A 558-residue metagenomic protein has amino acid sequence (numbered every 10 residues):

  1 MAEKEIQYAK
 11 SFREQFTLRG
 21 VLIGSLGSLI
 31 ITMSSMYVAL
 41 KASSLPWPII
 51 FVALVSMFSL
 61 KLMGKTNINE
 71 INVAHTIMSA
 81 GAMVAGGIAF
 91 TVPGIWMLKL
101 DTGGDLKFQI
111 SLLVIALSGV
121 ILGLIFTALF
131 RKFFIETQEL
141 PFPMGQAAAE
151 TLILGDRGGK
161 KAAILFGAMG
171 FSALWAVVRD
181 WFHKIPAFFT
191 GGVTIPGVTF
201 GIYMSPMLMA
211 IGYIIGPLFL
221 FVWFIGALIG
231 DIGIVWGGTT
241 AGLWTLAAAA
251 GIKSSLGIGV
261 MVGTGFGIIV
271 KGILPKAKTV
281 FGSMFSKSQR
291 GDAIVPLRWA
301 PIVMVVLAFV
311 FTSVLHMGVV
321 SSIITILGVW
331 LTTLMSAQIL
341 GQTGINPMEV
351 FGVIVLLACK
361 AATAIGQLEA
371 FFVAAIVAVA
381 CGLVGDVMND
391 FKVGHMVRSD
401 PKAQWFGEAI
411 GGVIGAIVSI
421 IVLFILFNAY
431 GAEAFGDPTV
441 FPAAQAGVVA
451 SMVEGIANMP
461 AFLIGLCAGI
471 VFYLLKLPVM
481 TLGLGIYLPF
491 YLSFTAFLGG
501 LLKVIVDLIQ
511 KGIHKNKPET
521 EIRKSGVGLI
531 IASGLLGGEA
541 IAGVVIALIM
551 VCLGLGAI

Functional and structural regions predicted by a protein language model:
M1-I558: Alpha-helical multipass membrane-protein architecture
